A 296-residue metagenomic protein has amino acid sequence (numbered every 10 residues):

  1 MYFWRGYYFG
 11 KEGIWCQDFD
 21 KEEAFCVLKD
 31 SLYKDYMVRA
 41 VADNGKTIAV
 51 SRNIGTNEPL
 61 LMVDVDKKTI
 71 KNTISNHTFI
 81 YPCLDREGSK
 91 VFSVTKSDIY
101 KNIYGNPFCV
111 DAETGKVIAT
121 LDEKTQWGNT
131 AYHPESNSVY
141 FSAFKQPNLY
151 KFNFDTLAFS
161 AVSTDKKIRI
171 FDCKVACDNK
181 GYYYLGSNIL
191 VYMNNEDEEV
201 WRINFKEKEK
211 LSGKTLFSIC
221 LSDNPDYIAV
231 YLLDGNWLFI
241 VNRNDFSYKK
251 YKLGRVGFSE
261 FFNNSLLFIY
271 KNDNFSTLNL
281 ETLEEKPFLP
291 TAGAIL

Functional and structural regions predicted by a protein language model:
Y2-Y8, L28, V41, A49-G55 (+8 more regions): Beta-strand C-termini and the immediately following turn/loop, strongest in propeller blades
G13-W15, P59-L61, N106-F108, N148-Y150 (+3 more regions): A short loop-to-beta-strand structural motif that recurs across blades of beta-propeller domains
D18-E22, D64-K68, D111-G115, N153-L157 (+3 more regions): Short loop/turn segments that connect beta-strands within beta-propeller blades
E23-D30, T69-I74, K116-L121, A158-D165 (+3 more regions): A short beta-strand motif characteristic of beta-propeller blades
K34-V41, H77-R86, T125-H133, I168-D178 (+3 more regions): Repeated scaffold domains used in trafficking and secretory/extracellular systems, primarily beta-propellers
V94-F108, A119-P134, V139-Y150, F154: Solenoidal tandem-repeat scaffolds enriched in leucines and small polar residues
G213-N236: Loop/turn-rich, solvent-exposed surfaces of beta-rich toroidal or solenoidal domains
E260-L296: Blade-level signature of beta-propeller repeat domains, shared across WD40, Kelch, NHL, RCC1 and BNR/Asp-box propellers
